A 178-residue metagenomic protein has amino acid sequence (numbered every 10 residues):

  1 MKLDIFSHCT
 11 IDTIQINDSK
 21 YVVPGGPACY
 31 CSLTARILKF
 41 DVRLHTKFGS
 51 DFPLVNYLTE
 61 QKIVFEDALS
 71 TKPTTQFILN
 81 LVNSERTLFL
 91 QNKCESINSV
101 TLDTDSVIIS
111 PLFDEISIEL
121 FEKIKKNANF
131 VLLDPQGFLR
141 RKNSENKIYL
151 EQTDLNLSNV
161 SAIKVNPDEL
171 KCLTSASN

Functional and structural regions predicted by a protein language model:
K2-L3, I11-V22, I37-F130: Conserved N-terminal subdomain of the carbohydrate kinase-like
S7-C9, P27: Active-site metal-binding loops of divalent metal-dependent hydrolases
Y21-L33: Short catalytic helix/loop segments, enriched in acidic residues and glycine and frequently bearing histidine
P27-A28, S70-K72, P135-F138: Short, acidic/turn-prone active-site loops that include or flank metal/cofactor- and phosphate-binding residues
Y30-C31, T59-E60, V82-S84, Y149 (+1 more regions): Short alpha-helical interface elements
S110-N178: Conserved beta-alpha-beta core of the PfkB/ribokinase-like small-molecule kinase fold
